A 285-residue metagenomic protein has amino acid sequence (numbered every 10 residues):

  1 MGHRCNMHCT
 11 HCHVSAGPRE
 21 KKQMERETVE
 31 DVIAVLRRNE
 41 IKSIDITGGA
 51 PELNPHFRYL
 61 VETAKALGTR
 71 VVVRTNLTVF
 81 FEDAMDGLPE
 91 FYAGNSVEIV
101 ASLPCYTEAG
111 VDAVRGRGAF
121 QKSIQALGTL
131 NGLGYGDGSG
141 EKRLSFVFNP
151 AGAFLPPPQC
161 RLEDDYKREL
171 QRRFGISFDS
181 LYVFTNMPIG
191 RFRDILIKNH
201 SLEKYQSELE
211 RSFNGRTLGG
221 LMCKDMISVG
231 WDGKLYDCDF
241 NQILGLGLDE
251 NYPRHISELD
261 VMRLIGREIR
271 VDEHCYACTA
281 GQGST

Functional and structural regions predicted by a protein language model:
G2-C5, R216, E268-V271: Residue-level signal for mature regions of secreted extracellular proteins and peptides
G2-G48, E52-T69: Conserved alpha-helical substructure of the radical SAM core
C5, C9-C12, C223, C238 (+1 more regions): Short cysteine clusters
Q23-E27, Q121, I269: Conserved phosphate-coordination/catalytic loops
E30-V32, A84-L88, M262-L264: A generic local structural motif
N54-F184: Conserved AdoMet/S-adenosylmethionine-binding subsite of the radical SAM
G138-C238: A C-terminal junction/extension of Radical SAM enzymes
K234-T285: Flexible mid-to-C-terminal extensions adjoining Fe-S/redox cofactors in radical SAM and related proteins
